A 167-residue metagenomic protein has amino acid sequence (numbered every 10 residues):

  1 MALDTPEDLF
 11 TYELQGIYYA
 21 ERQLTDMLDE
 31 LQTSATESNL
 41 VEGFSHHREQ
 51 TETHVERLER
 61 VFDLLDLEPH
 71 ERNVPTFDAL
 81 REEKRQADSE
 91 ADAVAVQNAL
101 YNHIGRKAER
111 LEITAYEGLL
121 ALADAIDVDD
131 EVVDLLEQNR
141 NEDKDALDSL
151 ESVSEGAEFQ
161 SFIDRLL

Functional and structural regions predicted by a protein language model:
M1-L167: Acidic, polar-rich N-terminal leader regions of halophilic archaeal proteins
